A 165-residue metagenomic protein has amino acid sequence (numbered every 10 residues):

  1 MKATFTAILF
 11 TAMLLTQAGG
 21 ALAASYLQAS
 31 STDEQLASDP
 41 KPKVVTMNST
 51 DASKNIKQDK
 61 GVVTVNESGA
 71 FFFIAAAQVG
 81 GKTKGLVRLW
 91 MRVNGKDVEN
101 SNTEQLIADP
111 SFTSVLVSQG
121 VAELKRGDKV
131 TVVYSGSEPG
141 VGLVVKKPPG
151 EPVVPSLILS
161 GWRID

Functional and structural regions predicted by a protein language model:
M1-I8: Bacterial N-terminal signal peptides that target proteins for export
L22-D165: Extracellular jelly-roll beta-sandwich "head" domains, especially the C-terminal globular C1q domain
